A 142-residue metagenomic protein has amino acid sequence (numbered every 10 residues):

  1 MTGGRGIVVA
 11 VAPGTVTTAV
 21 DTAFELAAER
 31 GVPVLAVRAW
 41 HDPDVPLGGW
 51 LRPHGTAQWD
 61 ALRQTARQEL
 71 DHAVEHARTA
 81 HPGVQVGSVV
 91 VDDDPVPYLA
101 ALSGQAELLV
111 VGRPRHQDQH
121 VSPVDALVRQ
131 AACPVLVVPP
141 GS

Functional and structural regions predicted by a protein language model:
M1-G3, T15, H76-L109, R115: Structural beta-alpha unit
T2-T56, Q130, P140: Small/aliphatic-rich secondary-structure junction motif
G4, L108-Q130, G141: Glycine-rich, Arg-bearing micro-motifs that act as flexible, cationic patches
T22, T65-A73: Short, solvent-exposed amphipathic alpha-helices that sit in or adjacent to ligand/effector-binding or catalytic
T22-A23, Y98, L102, S122-A126: A short acidic, amphipathic alpha-helical/loop segment
L35-V37, G87-V91, L136-V138: General small-molecule cofactor/ligand-binding pocket signal
L47-G48, P95, H120-V124, P139: Membrane-embedded alpha-helical bundles that form conduits across membranes
H54-Q68: A short acidic, glycine-rich active-site loop that binds or catalyzes chemistry on phosphate/adenosine moieties
